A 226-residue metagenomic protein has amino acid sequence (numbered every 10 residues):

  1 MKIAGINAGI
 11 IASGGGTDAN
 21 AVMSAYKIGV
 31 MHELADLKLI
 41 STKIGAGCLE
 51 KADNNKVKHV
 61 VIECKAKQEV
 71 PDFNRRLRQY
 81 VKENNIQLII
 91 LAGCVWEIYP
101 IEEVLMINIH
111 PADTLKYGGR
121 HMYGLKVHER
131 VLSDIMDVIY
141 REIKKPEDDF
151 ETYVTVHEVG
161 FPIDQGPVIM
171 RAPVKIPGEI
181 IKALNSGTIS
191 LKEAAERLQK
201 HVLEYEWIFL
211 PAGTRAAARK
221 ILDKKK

Functional and structural regions predicted by a protein language model:
M1-K226: One-carbon transfer enzymes
